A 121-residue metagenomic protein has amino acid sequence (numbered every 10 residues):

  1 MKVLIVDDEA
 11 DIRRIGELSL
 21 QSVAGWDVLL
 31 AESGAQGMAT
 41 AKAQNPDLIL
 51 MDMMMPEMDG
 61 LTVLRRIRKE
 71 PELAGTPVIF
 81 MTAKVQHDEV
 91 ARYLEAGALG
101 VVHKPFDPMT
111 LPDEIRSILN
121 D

Functional and structural regions predicted by a protein language model:
A10-L29: Two-component/phosphorelay signaling modules centered on CheY-like receiver
L30-A39, G60: Helix N-cap/capping motif at the beta->alpha junctions
A39, L61-A74: Short amphipathic alpha-helix used as the core "switch/output" element in two-component signaling
Q44-L50: Active-site beta3 strand of CheY-like receiver
M55: Receiver (REC) domain active-site loop signature in two-component systems and cognate sites in sensor histidine kinases
T62, V85-V102, T110-D113: Alpha4 helix (beta4-alpha4-beta5 surface) of REC/receiver domains from two-component response regulators
D107: Receiver (REC) domain switch/active-site region of two-component response regulators
